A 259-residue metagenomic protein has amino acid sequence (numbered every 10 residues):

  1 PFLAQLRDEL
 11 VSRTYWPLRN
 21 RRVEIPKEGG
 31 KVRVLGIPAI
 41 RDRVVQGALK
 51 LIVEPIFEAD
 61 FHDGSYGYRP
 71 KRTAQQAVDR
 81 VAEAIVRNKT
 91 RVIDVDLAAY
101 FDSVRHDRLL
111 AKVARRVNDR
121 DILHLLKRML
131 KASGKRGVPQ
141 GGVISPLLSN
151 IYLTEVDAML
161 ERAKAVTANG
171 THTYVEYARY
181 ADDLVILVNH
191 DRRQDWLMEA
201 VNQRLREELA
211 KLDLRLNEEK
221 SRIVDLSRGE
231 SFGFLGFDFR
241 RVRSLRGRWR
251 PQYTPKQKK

Functional and structural regions predicted by a protein language model:
F2-E24, E28, D60-L226, S231: Conserved polymerase palm-domain catalytic core
P26-P38, Q46: Glycine-rich active-site/cofactor-binding loop and its immediate structural neighborhood
G30, D42, T154, D191-R192 (+2 more regions): Short, glycine-/Ser/Thr-/acidic-enriched flexible segments
V34-L35, A39, R248-Q252: Conserved phosphate-binding loops in nucleotide/dinucleotide-binding enzymes
L35, V45-Q46, D102-V104, E161 (+3 more regions): Short helix/loop capping segments that flank catalytic or ligand/cofactor-binding pockets
L49: Nucleotide/phosphate-binding loop and acidic/charged catalytic motifs in nucleotide-binding or -utilizing enzymes
V53-F61: Glycine-rich phosphate-binding segment of PLP-dependent enzymes
L212-K259: A conserved non-catalytic segment of reverse transcriptases and RNA-directed RNA polymerases corresponding to the late
